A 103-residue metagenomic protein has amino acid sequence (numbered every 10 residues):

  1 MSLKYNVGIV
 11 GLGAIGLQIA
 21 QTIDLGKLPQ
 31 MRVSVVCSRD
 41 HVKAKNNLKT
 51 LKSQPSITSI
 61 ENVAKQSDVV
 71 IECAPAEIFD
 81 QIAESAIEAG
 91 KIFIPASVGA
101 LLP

Functional and structural regions predicted by a protein language model:
M1-N47: N-terminal Rossmann-like dinucleotide-binding module
S53-Q66: Short acidic low-complexity segments
Q54, A89-I92: A short helix->loop->beta-strand "cap" motif at the edges of active sites that frequently abuts
V70-E72: N-terminal Rossmann-like NAD(P) cofactor-binding module of classical short-chain dehydrogenase/reductase
A74-P75, V98: Short glycine-/small-residue-rich Rossmann-like dinucleotide-binding loops
I78-F79, L102: Short glycine-rich, flexible loops that bind phosphorylated cofactors or substrates
E84, A89, V98-P103: Rossmann-fold NAD(P)-binding glycine/threonine-rich loop
